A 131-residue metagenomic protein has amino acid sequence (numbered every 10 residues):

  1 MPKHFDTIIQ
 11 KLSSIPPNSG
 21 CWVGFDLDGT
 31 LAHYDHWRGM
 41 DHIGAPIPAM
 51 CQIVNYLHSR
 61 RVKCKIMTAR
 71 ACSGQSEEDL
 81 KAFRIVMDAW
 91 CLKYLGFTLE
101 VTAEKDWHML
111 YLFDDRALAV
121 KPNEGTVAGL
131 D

Functional and structural regions predicted by a protein language model:
M1-D131: HAD-like aspartate-dependent phosphatase fold
